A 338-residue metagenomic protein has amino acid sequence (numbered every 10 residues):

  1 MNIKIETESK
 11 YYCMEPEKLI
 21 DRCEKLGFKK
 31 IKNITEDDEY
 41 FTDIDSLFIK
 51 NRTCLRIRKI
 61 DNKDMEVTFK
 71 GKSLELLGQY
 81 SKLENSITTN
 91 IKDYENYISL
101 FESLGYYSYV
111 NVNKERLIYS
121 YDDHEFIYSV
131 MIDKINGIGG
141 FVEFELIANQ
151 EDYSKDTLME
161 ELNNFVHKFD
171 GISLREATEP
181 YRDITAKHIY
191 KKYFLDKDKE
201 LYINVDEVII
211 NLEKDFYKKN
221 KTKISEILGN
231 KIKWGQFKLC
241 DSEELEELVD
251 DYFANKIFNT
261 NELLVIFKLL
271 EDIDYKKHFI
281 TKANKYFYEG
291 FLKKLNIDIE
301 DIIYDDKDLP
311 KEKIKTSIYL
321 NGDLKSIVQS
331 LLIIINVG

Functional and structural regions predicted by a protein language model:
M1-I127, N163, G171-I172, E176-L195: N-terminal strand-loop-strand beta-hairpin
R58-I60, D133-G137: Short beta-strand micro-motifs enriched in acidic
S73, I135-E145: Residues forming anionic-ligand binding surfaces in small-molecule and nucleic-acid pockets of primarily soluble enzymes
I147-D152: A generic structural motif
Y153-S173: Long, well-ordered alpha-helical scaffolding segments within enzyme catalytic domains, especially pronounced
E200-K294: Alpha-helical substrate-recognition element adjacent to the catalytic core
N204, I280, L320, I335-V337: Short hydrophobic segments within beta-strands
K282-S330: Substrate-recognition "cap/lid" segment bordering the active-site pocket of phosphatases
